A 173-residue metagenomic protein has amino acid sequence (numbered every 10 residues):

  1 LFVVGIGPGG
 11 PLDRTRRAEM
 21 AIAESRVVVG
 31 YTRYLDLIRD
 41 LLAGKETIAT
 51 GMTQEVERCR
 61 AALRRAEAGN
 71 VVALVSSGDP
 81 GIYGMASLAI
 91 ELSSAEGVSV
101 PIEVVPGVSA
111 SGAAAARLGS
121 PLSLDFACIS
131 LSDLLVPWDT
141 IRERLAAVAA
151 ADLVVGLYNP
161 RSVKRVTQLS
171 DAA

Functional and structural regions predicted by a protein language model:
L1-V108, A113: Class I S-adenosyl-L-methionine
L1-V3, V27, P101, A110-A173: Beta-strand/loop-alpha-helix module characteristic of Rossmann-like adenine-cofactor folds
